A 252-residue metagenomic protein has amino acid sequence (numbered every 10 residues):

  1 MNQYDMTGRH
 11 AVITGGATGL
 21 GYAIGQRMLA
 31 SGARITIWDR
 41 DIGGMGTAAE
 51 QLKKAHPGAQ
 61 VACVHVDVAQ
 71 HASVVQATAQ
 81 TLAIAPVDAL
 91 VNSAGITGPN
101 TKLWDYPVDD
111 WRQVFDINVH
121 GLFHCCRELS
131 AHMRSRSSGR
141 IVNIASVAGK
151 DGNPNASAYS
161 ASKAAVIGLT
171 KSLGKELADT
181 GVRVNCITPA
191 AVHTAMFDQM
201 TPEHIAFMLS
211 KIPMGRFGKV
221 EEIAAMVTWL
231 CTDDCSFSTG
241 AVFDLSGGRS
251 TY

Functional and structural regions predicted by a protein language model:
M1-D5, T97-N100, D151, T228 (+1 more regions): Short C-terminal tail/terminal secondary-structure segment of NAD(P)H-dependent dehydrogenase/reductase domains
T101-L103, D110-R112, F197, M208: Substrate-binding pocket helix/loop in short-chain dehydrogenase/reductase
W104-F123, S138, V142, V166 (+1 more regions): Catalytic Tyr-X3-Lys loop
F123, R216-L245, S250-T251: C-terminal substrate-recognition "lid" of short-chain dehydrogenase/reductases
C126, S162, T170: Active-site helix of classical SDR
A131, K175-D179: Alpha-helical segment proximal to the catalytic Tyr-Lys
S146: Residue(s) in the substrate-gating loop at a strand-loop-helix junction that position the organic substrate next
A178, R183, S238-G240: Short, small/polar-rich loop/turn modules that mediate ligand/substrate recognition or access, typified
